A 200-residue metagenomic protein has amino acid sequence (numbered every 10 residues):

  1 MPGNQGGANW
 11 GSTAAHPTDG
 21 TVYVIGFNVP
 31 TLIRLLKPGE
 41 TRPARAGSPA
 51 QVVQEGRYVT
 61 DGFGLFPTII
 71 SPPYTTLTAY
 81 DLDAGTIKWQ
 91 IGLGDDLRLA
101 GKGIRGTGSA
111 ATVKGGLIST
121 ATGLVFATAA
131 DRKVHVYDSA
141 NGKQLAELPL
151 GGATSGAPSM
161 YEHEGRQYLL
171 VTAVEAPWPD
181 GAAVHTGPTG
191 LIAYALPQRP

Functional and structural regions predicted by a protein language model:
M1-P200: A fold-level detector for beta-propeller and closely related beta-sheet-rich head/sensor domains
